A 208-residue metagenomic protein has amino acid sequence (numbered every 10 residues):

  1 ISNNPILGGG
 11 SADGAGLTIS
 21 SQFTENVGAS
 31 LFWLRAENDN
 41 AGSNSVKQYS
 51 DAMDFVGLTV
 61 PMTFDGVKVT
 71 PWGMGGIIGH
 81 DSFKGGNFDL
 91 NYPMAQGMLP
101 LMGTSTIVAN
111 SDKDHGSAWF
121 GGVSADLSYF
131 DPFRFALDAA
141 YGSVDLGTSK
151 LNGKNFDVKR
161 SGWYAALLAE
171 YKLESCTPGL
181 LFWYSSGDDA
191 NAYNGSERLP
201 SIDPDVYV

Functional and structural regions predicted by a protein language model:
N3-G195: Signature for the C-terminal beta-barrel architecture of outer-membrane proteins
Y193-V208: Flexible glycine-rich, low-complexity coil/linker segments exposed to the extracellular/periplasmic environment
